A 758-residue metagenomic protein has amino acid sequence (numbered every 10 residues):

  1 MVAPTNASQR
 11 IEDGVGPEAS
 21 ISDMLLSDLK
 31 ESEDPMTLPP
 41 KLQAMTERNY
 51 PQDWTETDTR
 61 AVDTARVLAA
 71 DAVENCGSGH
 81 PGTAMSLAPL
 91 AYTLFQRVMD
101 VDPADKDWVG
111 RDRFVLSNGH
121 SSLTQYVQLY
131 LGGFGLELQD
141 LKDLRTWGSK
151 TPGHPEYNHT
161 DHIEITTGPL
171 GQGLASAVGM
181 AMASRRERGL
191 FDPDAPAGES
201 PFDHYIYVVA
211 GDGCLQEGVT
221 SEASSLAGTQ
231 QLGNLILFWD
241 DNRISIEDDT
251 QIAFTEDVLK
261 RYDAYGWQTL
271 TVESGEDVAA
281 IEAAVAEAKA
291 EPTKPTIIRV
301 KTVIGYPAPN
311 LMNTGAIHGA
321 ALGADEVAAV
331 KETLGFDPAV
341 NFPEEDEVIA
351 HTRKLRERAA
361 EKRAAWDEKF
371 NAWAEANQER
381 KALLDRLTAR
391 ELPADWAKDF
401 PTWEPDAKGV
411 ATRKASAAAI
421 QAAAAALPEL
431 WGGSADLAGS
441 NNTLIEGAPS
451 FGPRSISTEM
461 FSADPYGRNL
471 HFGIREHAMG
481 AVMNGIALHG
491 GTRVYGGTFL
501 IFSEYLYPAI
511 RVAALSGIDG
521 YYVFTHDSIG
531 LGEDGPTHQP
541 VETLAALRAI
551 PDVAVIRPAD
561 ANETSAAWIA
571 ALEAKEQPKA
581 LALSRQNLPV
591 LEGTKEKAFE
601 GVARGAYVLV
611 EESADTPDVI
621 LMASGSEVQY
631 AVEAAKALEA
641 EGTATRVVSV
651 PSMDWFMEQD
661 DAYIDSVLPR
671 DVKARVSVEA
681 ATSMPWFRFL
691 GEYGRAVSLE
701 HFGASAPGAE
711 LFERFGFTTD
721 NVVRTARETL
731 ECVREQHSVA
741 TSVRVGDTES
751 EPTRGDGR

Functional and structural regions predicted by a protein language model:
M1-V2, I11, V15, I21-M24 (+3 more regions): Short hydrophobic transmembrane-like helices used for membrane targeting/insertion
V2-T5, L25, L29, E33-Y205 (+8 more regions): Thiamine diphosphate
G77, P81-A84, W108, I206-A210 (+5 more regions): Conserved alpha/beta enzyme-core scaffolds, especially Rossmann-like or related mixed alpha/beta domains that build
G110, R299-A308, M312-L392: Terminal amphipathic helices with adjacent charged low-complexity linkers/tails
R113-S117, Y205-A210, I298-R299, R675: Extended hydrophobic secondary-structure segments that form protein cores and membrane-embedded regions
T146-N158, S176, M182, R186-D203 (+5 more regions): Thiamine diphosphate
V208-V209, L237, G433, R557 (+1 more regions): Residue-level marker for buried hydrophobic side chains located in beta-strands that build the well-ordered beta-sheet
G213-V219: Short acidic, Gly/Ser-rich segments with clustered Asp/Glu that frequently serve as metal-coordination loops in enzyme
